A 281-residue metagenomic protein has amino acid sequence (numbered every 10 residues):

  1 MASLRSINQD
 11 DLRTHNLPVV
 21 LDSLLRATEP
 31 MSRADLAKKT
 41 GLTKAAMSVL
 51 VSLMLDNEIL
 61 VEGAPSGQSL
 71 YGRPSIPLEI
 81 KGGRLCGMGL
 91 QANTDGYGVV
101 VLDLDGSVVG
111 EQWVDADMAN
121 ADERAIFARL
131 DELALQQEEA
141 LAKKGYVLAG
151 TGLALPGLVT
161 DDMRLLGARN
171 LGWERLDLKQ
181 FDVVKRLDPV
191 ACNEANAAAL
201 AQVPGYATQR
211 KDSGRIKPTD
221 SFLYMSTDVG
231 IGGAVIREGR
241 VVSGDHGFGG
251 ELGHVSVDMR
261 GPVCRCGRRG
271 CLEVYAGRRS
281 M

Functional and structural regions predicted by a protein language model:
M1-K39: Extreme N-terminal segment that seeds HTH/winged-HTH DNA-binding domains in transcriptional regulators
S6-N16, S32, G63-R84: Short, cationic-aromatic polyanion-contact patches
L24, L36, M47-V61: Basic amphipathic alpha-helical segments that dock to polyanions
G72-E111, Y224-R237: Gly/Thr-rich phosphate-binding beta-strand-loop-beta motif of the actin/hexokinase/Hsp70
L102, A201-Q202, A234-E238, V242-G244 (+1 more regions): Short beta-strand-to-turn element immediately C-terminal to the catalytic PLP-Schiff-base lysine in fold type I
V108-S221: Glycine-rich phosphate-binding loop and adjoining helix at the ATP-binding site of ATP-dependent phosphoryl-transfer
H254-M281: Active-site core segments that coordinate phosphate-bearing ligands/cofactors across diverse enzyme families
